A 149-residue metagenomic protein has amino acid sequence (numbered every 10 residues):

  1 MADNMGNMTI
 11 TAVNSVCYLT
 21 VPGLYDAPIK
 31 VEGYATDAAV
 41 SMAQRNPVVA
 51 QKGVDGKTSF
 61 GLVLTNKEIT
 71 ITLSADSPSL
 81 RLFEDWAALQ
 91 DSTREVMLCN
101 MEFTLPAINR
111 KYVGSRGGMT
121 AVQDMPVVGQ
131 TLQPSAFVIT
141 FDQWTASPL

Functional and structural regions predicted by a protein language model:
A2-P78, R116-P134: Solvent-exposed edge beta-strands and adjacent loop segments that serve as assembly or binding interfaces
Y34, D85-D91, P134-A136: Short intrinsically disordered coil segments
P78-E84: Short, conserved charged micro-motifs
E84-Y112: Short, acidic/charged, Gly/Pro-enriched secondary-structure junctions
L89-S92, D124, T140: Alpha-helix boundary/interfacial micro-motifs
Q133, T140-F141: Repetitive beta-strand solenoid architecture
D142-S147: Hydrophobic lipid-interacting interfaces of membrane-associated proteins
